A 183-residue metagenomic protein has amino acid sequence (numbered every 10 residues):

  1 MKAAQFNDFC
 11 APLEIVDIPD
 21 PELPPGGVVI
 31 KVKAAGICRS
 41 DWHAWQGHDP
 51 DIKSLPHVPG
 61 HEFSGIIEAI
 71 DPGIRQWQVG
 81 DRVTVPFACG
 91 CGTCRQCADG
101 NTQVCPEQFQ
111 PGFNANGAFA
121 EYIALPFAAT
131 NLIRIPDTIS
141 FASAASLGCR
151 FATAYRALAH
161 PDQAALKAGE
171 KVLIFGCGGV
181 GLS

Functional and structural regions predicted by a protein language model:
K2, G27-V29, E170-K171: Residues that mark the start of a beta-strand
C10-I15, R39-S40: Short N-terminal binding/cap micro-motifs at the start of the first secondary-structure element
P21-A35, H48-R95, P136-T138: Glycine-rich beta-strand-centered segment in the early N-terminal region that forms part of a ligand/cofactor-binding
S40-Q46: Cytochrome P450 core scaffold surrounding the K-helix E-X-X-R motif and the conserved "meander" helix-loop region
W77, F87-I133, D137, F141: Cysteine-cluster motifs in flexible loop/terminal segments that predominantly coordinate metals
R82, I139-S183: Mid-domain Rossmann-like dinucleotide-binding core that forms the NAD(H)/NADP(H) cofactor-binding site
